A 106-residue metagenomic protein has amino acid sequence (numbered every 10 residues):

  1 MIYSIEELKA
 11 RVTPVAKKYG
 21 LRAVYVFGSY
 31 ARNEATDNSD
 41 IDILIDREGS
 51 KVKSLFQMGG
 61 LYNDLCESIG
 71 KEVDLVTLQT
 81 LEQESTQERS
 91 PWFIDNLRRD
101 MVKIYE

Functional and structural regions predicted by a protein language model:
M1-A23, R32-N33, D37, E48-E106: Catalytic core of pol beta-like nucleotidyltransferases
D40-D46: Short, aliphatic-rich beta-strand segments
